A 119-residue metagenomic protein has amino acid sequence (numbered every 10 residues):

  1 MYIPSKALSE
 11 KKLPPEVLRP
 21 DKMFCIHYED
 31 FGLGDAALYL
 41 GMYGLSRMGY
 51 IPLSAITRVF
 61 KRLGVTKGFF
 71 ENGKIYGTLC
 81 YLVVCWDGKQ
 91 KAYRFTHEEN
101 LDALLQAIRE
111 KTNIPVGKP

Functional and structural regions predicted by a protein language model:
M1-D35: Anionic N-terminal interaction surfaces
Y2-I3, R58-P119: Acidic, Ser/Thr- and proline-rich intrinsically disordered linker/docking segments of eukaryotic scaffolds
E16-V17, D21, Y39, D87 (+1 more regions): A near-ubiquitous, low-amplitude feature marking generic local secondary-structure context
V17-L18, A55, K118: A generic alpha-helix propensity feature with a strong bias for hydrophobic helices
Y28, S46, G77-L79: Short, surface-exposed coil-to-beta transition loops
D30-F31, G49-Y50, L82: His/acidic/aromatic-lined binding-pocket segments of jelly-roll/cupin-type domains and related regulatory beta-sandwich
G34-N72: Phosphoinositide-binding peripheral membrane targeting modules
